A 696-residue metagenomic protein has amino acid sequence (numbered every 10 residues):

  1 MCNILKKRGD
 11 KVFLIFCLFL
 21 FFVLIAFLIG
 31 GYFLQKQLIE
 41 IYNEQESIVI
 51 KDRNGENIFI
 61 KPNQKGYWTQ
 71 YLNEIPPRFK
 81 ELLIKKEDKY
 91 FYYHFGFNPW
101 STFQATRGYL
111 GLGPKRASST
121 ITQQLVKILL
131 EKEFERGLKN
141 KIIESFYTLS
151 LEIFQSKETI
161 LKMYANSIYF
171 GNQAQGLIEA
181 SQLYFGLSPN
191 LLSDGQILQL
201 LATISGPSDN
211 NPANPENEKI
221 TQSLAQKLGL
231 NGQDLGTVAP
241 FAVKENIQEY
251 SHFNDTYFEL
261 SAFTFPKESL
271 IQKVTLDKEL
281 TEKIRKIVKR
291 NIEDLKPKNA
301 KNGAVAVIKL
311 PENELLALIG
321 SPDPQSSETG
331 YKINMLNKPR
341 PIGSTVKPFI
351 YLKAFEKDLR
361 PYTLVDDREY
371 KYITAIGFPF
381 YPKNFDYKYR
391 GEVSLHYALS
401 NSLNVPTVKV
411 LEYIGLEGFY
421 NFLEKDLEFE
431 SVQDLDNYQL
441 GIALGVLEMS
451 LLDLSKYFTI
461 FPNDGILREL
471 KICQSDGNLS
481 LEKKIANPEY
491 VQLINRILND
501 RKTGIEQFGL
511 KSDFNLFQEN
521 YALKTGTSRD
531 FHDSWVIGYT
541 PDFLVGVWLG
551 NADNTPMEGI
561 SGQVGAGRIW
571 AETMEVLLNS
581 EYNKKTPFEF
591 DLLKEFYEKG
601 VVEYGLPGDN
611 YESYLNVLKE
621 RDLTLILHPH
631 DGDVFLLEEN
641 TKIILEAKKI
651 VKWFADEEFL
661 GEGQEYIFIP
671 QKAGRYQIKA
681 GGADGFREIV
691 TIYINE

Functional and structural regions predicted by a protein language model:
C2-R53, G236: N-terminal type II signal-anchor transmembrane helix that functions as the membrane-insertion/stop-transfer segment
L5, L20, K51, D234-N254 (+2 more regions): Soluble, non-transmembrane domains of envelope/secretory-pathway proteins that act on or interact with carbohydrate
V23, P114-K286, E424-L435, L440-G445: Non-catalytic, structured segments within soluble enzyme domains
Y32-K80: Terminal hydrophobic membrane-targeting helix
V49, E56-T69, E179, F263-E268 (+6 more regions): Short pre-catalytic segments that frame enzyme active sites
E74-R107, Y331-L352: Active/ligand-binding-proximal structured segments within catalytic/core domains that scaffold catalytic residues
G108-E135, N190, E249-F263, L359-F419 (+3 more regions): Conserved catalytic neighborhood of penicillin-recognizing serine enzymes
V274-P297, L318, S326-K338, V346 (+2 more regions): A penicillin-recognizing enzyme superfamily signal
